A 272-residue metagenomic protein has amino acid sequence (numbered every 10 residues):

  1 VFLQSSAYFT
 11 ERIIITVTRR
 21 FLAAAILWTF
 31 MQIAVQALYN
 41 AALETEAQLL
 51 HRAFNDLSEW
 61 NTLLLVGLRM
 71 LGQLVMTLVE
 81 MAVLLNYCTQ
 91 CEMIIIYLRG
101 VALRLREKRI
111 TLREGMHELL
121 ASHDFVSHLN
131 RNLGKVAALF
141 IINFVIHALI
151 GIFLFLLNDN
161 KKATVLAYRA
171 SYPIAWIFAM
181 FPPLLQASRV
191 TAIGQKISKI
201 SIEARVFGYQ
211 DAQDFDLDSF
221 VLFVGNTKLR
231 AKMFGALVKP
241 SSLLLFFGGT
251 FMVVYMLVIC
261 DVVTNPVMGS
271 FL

Functional and structural regions predicted by a protein language model:
V1-F2, L98: Hydrophobic alpha-helical interface/terminus motif in multipass membrane transporters
F2-V83, L103-L112, I152-I177, V258-L272: Helix-loop-helix junctions within predominantly alpha-helical proteins
A23, L27, R113-L272: Terminal membrane-anchoring module of integral membrane proteins
L74-Y97, A175-I193: Hydrophobic alpha-helical membrane-embedded segments
A82, T89, I96, I110 (+2 more regions): Heptad-repeat alpha-helical rod positions in long coiled-coil/spectrin-like domains
Y87-E107, I197-I202: Short, non-transmembrane cytosolic segments of multipass membrane proteins
